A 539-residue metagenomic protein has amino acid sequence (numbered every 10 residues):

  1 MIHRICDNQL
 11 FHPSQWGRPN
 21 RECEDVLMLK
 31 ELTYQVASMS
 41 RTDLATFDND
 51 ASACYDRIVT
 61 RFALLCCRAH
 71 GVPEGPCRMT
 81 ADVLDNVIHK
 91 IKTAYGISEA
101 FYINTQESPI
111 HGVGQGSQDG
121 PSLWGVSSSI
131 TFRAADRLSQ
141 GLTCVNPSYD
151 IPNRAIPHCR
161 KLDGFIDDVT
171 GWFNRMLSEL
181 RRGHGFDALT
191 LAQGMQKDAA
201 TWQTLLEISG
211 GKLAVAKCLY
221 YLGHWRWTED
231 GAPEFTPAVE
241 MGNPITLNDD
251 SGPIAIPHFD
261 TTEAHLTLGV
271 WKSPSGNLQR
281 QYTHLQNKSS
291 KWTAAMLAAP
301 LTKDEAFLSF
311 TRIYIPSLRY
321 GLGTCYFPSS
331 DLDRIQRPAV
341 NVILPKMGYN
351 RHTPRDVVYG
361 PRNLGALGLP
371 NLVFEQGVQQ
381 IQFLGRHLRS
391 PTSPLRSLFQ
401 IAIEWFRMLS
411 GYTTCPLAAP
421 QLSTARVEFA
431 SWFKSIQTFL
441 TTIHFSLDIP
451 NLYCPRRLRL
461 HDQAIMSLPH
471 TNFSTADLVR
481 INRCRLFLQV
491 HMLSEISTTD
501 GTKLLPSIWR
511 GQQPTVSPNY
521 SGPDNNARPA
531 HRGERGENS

Functional and structural regions predicted by a protein language model:
M1-F11, S52-D56, R61-L64, Q106-S148 (+5 more regions): Conserved pre-motif C helix in the palm subdomain of viral-like polymerases
I2-R57, D82, N86, D136-I156 (+1 more regions): Active-site-proximal segment of RNA-dependent polymerases
R4-C6, H89-E107, L285-T293, P345-P354: Active-site-adjacent bridging/hinge elements
P13-Q15, L44-Y55, T80, H111-P121 (+5 more regions): Catalytic palm active-site di-aspartate
Q15-E24, M39, S52-Y55, G112-W124 (+4 more regions): Conserved, non-catalytic sequence blocks in retroelement Pol enzymes and Pol-derived host proteins
T80, V87, I91, Y95 (+1 more regions): Short, conserved micro-motifs composed of acidic
N248-S329, M347-G348, V378-L398: Basic, alpha-helical interaction scaffolds
I335, N350-S539: Extended C-terminal regions of large enzymes
